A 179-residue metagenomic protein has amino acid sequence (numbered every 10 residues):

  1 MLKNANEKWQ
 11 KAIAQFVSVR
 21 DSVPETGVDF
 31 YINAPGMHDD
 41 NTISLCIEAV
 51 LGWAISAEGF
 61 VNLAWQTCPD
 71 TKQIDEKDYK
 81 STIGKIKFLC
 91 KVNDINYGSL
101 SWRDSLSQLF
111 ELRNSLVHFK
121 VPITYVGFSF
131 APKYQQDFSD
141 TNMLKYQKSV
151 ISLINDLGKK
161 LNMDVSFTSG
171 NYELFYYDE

Functional and structural regions predicted by a protein language model:
M1-C46, F175-D178: Charged alpha-helical initiation segments
M1-K11, L45, V126, Q136-Q147: Terminal alpha-helical segments
K3, G36-L51, Q73, L100-S107 (+1 more regions): Short, solvent-exposed segments of well-ordered alpha helices
T42-Q66: Short, hydrophobic, well-ordered secondary-structure elements
A57-V61, R113-K120, I154: A structural signal for well-ordered alpha-helices, especially hydrophobic packing surfaces of coiled-coils
W65-I95, Y125-D140: Short, charged amphipathic alpha-helical segments flanked by flexible coils
W102-S129: Histidine-centered, metal-coordinating catalytic motifs and their short helical/loop contexts
G127-E179: Amphipathic, Lys/Arg-enriched alpha-helical patches that create a basic surface for binding polyanionic ligands
